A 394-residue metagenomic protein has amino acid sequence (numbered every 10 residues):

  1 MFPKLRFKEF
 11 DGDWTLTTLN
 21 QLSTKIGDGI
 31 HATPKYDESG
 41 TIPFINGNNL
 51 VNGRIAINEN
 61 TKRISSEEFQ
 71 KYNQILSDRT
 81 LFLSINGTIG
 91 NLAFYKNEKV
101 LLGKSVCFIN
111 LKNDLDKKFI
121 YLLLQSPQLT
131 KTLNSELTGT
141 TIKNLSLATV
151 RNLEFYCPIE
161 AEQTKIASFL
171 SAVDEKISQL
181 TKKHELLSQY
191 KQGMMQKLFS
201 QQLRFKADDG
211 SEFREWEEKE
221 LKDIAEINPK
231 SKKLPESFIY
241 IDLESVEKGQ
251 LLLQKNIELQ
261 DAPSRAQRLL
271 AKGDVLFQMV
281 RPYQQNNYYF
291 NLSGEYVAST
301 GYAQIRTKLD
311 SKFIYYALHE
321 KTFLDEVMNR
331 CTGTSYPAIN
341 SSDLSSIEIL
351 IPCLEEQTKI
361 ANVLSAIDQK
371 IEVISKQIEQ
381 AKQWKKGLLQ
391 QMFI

Functional and structural regions predicted by a protein language model:
M1-D11, A172, I177-E218, V373-I394: Short amphipathic coiled-coil heptad-repeat segments
P3, I85, V100-C107, T130 (+4 more regions): A short glycine-rich beta-alpha junction/loop motif
K4-G29, N152, A207-S231, S346 (+1 more regions): Non-catalytic DNA-recognition/assembly elements of restriction-modification systems
N20-T33, N48-D78, K222-K233, D242-K272: Sequence-specific dsDNA recognition surfaces
A32-S39, E59, E136, L234-Y240 (+1 more regions): Short coil/turn segments at secondary-structure boundaries
N46-G47, I57-P127, S264-L324, A338: A short beta-sheet element
L83-S84, A172, S178, F277-Q278 (+1 more regions): A generic structural signal for residues embedded in beta-strands
G87, F169, R281, V363-S365: Short, surface-exposed secondary-structure boundary micro-motifs
